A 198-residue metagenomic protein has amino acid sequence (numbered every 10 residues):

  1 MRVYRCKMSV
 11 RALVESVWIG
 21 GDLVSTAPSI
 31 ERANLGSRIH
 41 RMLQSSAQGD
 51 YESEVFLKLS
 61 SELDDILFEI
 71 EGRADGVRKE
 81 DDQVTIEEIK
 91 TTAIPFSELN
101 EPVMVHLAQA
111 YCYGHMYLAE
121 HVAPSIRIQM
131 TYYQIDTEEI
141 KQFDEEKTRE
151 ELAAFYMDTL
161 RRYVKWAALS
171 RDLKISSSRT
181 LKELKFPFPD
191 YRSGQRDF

Functional and structural regions predicted by a protein language model:
M1-Q83, M104, A108: Metal-dependent nuclease catalytic cores that hydrolyze phosphodiester bonds in DNA/RNA, characterized by
Y4-D22, S125-Y132, A168-S178: Short, compositionally biased low-complexity segments
R38, V105-A108, E151-D158, S193-D197: Generic recognition of stable, solvent-exposed alpha-helical segments in well-folded globular domains
S46, E120, Y163-W166: Solvent-exposed amphipathic alpha-helical surface segments
L59-A153: Mg2+/Mn2+-dependent nuclease catalytic core
E151, F155, T159-K182: Low-complexity, highly charged intrinsically disordered N-terminal segments that act as targeting/localization
D172-F198: Conserved pre-motif I regulatory segment
